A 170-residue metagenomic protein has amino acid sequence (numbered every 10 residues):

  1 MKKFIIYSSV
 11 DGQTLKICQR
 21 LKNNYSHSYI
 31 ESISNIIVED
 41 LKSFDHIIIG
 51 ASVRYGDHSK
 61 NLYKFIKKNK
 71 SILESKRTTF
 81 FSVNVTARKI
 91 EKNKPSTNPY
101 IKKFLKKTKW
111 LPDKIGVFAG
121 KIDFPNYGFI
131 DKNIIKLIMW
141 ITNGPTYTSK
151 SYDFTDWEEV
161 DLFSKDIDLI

Functional and structural regions predicted by a protein language model:
K2-S26: N-terminal beta1-alpha1 ligand-phosphate binding loop
F4, N24-E31, S43-H46, A51-I170: FMN-binding flavodoxin-like domain, especially the glycine-rich phosphate-binding loop
I36-S43: Short amphipathic alpha-helix with an adjacent loop that forms part of the alpha/beta core around
